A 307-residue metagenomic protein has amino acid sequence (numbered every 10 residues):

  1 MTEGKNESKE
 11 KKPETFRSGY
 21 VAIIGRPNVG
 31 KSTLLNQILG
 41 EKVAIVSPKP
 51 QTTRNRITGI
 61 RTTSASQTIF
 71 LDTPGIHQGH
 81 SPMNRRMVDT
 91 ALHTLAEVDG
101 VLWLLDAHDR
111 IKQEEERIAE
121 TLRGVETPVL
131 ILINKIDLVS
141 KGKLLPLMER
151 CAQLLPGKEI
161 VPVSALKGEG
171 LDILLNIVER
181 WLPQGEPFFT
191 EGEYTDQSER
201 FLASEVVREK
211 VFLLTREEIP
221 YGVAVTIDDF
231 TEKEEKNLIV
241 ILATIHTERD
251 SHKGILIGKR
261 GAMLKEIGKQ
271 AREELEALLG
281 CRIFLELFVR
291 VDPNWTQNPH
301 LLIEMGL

Functional and structural regions predicted by a protein language model:
T2-E97, T244: Conserved G1/Walker A P-loop phosphate-binding module
G30, G170, M263: Conserved glycine(s) of the Walker
E41, I60-S64, T94-V101, L154-G157 (+6 more regions): Conserved, well-folded catalytic cores of nucleic-acid-processing and energy-transducing macromolecular machines
T53, I76-Q78, R110-I111, V139-S140 (+1 more regions): Catalytic P-loop NTPase motifs of RecA-like helicase/translocase cores
T62-Q67, D89-I160, T231-E235: Conserved C-terminal guanine-recognition region of P-loop GTPase G domains, centered on the G4
D72, N134, S164: Active-site glycine-centered loops adjacent to acidic/histidine catalytic or metal-binding residues that shape
T127-P128, D137-T195, E199: Canonical P-loop GTPase G-domain recognition
E199-L307: P-loop NTP-binding site
